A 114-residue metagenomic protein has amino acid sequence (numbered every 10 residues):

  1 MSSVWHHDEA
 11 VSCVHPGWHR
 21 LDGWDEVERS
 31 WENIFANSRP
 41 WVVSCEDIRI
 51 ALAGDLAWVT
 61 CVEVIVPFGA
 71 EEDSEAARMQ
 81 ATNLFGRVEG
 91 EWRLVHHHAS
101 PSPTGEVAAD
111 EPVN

Functional and structural regions predicted by a protein language model:
S3, V11-N114: A beta-strand edge to alpha-helix "cap/lid" segment located at domain peripheries
H6: Helix-to-beta-strand junctions that scaffold the AdoMet/dcAdoMet cofactor pocket in Class I SAM-dependent enzymes
